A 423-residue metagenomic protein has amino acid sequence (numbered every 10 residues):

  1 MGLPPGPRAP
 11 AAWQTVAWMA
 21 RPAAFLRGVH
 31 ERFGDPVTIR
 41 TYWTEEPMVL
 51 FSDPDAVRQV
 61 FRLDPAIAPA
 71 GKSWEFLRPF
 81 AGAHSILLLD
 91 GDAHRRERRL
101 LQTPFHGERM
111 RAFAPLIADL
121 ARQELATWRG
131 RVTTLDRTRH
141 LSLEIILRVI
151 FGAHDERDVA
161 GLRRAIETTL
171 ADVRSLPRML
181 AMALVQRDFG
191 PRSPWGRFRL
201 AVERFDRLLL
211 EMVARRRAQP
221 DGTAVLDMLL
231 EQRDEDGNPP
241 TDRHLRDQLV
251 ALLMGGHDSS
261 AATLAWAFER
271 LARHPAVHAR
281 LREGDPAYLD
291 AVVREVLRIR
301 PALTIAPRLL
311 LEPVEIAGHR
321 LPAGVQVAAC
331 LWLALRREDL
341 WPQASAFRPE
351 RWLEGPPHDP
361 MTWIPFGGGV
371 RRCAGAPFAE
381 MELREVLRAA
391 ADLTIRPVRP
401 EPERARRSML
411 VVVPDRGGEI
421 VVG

Functional and structural regions predicted by a protein language model:
M1-L3, P69-R78, A93, R109-A262: Cytochrome P450 heme-thiolate monooxygenase catalytic core
M1-S85, L89, R96, A118-Q123 (+2 more regions): N-terminal membrane-proximal hinge/A-helix region immediately C-terminal to the signal-anchor transmembrane segment
T15-V37, D285-A317, E338: Conserved cytochrome P450 K-helix E-x-x-R motif and the immediately C-terminal K′/meander segment
H30-E31, A121, E167, R372 (+1 more regions): Cytochrome P450 proximal C-terminal region
P220-G222, R280-P286, I299-H319, A334 (+2 more regions): Cytochrome P450 fold signature focused on the C-terminal beta-domain
S259-R282, A376-L393: Cytochrome P450 catalytic-core helices
A329-P356: Conserved cytochrome P450 K-helix/beta-meander segment immediately N-terminal to the heme-binding cysteine loop
